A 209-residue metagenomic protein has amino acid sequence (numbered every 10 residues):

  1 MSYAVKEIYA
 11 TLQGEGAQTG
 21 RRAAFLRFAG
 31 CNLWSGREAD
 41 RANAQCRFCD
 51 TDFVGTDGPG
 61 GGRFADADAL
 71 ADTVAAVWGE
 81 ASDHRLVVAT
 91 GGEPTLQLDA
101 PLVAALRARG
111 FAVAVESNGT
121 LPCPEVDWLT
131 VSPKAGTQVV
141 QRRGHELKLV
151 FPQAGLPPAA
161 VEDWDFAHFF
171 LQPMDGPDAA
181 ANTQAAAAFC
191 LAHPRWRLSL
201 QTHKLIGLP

Functional and structural regions predicted by a protein language model:
M1, R22-A24, Q45, D127 (+2 more regions): A generic secondary-structure signal marking the coil-to-beta-strand transition
Y3, E7-A10, L33-V126: Conserved Radical SAM active-site core
A4, F25-R27, V88, T130 (+1 more regions): Conserved beta-strand segments that form the floor/walls of ligand-binding pockets within enzyme and binding domains
E7-A23, F28-G30: S-adenosyl-L-methionine
G16-Q18, A39, A188: Generic marker of residues within folded, mature protein domains
G79, D83-L86, P94-P209: Conserved AdoMet/S-adenosylmethionine-binding subsite of the radical SAM
